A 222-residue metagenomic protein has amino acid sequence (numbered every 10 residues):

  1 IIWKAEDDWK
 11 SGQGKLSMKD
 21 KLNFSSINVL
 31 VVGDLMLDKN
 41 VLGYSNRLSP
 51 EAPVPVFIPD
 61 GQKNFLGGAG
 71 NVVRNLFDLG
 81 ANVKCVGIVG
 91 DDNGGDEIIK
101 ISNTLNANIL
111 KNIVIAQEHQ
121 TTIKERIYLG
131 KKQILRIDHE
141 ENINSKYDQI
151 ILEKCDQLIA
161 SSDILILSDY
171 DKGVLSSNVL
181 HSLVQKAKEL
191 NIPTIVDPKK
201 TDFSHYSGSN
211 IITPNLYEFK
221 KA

Functional and structural regions predicted by a protein language model:
I1-I2, M18: Accessible peptide chain termini
G14-N46, G61-A222: Ribokinase/PfkB-type carbohydrate-kinase core domain
R47-E51: Extended active-site and interfacial segments that coordinate phosphate-rich ligands in large catalytic machineries
P53-D60: Divalent-cation-assisted or electrostatically stabilized phosphate/pyrophosphate-binding catalytic cores
